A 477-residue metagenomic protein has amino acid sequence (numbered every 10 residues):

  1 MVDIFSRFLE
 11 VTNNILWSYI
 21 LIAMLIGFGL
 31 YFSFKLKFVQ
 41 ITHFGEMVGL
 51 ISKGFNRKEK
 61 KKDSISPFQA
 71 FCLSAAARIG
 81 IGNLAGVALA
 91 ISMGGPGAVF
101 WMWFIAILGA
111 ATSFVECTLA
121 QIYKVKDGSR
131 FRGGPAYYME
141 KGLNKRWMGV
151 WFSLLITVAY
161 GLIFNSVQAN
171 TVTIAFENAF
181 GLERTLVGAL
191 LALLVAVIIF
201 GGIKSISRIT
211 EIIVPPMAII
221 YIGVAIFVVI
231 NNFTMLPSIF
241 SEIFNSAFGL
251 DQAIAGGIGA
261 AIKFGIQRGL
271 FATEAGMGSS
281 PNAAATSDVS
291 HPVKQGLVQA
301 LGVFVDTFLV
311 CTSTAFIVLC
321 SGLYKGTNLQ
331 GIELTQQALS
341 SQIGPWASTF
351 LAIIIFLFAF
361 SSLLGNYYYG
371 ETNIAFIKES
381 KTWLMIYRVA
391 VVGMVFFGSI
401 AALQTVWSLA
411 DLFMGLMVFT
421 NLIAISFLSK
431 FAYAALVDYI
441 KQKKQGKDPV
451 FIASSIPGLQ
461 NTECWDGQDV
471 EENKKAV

Functional and structural regions predicted by a protein language model:
M1-I81, S92-G97, F396, F427 (+3 more regions): N-terminal alpha-helical transmembrane segments of multi-pass membrane transport and channel/translocase proteins
V2, K35-Q40, G82-V87, P96 (+6 more regions): Transmembrane helix-loop junctions in multi-pass membrane proteins
E10-G49, A90-S129, V305-S313, L412-L422: Extracellular loop-to-transmembrane helix junctions
M24-Y31, K35-V48, N170-F176, L182-N231 (+2 more regions): Membrane-interface loop-to-helix entry segments
F28, F32-S33, I105-S129, P135-I199 (+1 more regions): Helix-loop-helix module between adjacent transmembrane segments
F38-I65, L89-V99, W103, A111-L143 (+4 more regions): Flexible loop linkers connecting adjacent transmembrane helices in multi-pass alpha-helical membrane transporters
E59-S92, L119-I122, D127-A136, E140 (+3 more regions): Alpha-helical membrane segments and immediately flanking helix-loop junctions that form or couple to the substrate/ion
F114-Y123, G128, V224-E242, A253 (+2 more regions): Extracellular/periplasmic helix-exit of transmembrane alpha-helices
